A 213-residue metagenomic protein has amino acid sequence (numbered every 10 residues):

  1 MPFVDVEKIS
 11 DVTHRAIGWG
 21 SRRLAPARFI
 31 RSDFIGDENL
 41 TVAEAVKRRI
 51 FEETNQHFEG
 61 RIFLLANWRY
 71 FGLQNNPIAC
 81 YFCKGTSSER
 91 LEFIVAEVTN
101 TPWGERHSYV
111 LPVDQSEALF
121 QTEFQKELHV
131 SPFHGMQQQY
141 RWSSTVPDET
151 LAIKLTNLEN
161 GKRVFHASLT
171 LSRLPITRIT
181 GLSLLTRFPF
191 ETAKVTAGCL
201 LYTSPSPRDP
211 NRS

Functional and structural regions predicted by a protein language model:
M1-L65: Active-site acidic/histidine clusters and adjacent loop/turn architecture that either coordinate catalytic ions
P2-E7, I30-S32, N67, C83 (+4 more regions): Structured loops at beta-to-helix junctions and adjacent beta-edge loops in soluble globular domains
S10-D11, I35-E38, P102-H107, Q139 (+1 more regions): Short, surface-exposed beta-strand/loop "edge" segments at domain boundaries and coil↔beta transitions
A16-R22, V113, T145, T170 (+1 more regions): Short intrinsically disordered coil segments
N39-V42, N76, A193: Hydrophobic (often cysteine-bearing) scaffold residues that line and stabilize catalytic clefts of nucleotide/cofactor
R48-I153: A contiguous catalytic/ligand-binding core that recognizes phosphate-bearing ligands
L158-L200: A hydrophobic, small-residue-rich beta->alpha segment in the mid-to-C-terminal subdomain of diverse proteins
Y202-P205, D209-S213: Single conserved hydrophobic/aromatic residue that forms the stacking wall/gate of nucleotide- or nucleobase-binding
